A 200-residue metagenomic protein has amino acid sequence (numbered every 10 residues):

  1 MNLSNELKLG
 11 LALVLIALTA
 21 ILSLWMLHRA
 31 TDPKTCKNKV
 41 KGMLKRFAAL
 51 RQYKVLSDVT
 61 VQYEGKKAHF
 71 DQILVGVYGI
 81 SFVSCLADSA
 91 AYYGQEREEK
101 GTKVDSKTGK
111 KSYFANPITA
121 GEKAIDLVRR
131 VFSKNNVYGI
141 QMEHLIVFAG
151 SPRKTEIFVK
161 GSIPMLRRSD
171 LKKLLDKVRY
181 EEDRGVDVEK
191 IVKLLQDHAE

Functional and structural regions predicted by a protein language model:
M1-A68, L74-E96, G101-E200: Surface-exposed interaction regions that form or flank ligand-binding interfaces
